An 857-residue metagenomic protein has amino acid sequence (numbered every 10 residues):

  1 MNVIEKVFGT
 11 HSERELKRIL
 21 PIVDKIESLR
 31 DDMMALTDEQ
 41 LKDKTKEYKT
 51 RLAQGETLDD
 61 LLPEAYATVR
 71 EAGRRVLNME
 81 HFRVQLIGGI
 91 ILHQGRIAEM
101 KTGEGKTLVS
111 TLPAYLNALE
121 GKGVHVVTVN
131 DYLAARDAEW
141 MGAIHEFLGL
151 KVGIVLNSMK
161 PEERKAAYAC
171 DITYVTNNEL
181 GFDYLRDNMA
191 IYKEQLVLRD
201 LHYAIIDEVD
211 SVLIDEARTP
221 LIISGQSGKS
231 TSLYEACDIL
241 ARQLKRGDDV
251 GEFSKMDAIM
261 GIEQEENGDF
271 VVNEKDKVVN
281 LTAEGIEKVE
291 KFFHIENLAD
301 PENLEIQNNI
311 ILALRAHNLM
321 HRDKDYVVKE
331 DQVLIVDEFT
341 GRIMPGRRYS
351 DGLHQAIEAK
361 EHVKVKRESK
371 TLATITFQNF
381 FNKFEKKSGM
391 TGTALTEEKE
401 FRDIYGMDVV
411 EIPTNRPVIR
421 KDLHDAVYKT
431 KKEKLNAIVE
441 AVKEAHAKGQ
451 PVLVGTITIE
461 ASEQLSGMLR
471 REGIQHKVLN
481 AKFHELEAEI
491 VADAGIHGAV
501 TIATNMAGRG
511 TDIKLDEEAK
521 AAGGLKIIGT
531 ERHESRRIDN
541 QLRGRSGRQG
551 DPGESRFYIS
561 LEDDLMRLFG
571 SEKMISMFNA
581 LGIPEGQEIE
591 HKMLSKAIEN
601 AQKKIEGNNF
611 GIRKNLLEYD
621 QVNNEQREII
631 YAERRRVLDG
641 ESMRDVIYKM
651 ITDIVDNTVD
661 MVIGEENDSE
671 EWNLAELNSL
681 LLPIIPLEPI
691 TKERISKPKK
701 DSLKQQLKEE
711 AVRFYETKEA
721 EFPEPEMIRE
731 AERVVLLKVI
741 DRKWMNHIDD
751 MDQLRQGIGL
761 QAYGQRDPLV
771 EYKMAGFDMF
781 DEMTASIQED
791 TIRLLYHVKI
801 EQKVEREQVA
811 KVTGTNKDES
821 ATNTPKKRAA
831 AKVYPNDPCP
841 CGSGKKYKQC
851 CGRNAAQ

Functional and structural regions predicted by a protein language model:
M1-G582, Y631-A632, K649, D653 (+1 more regions): Conserved P-loop NTPase motor core
S110, I438, T824-K826, Y834: Active-site-adjacent structural elements in folded domains
S254-M260, E472, N823-K832, C850: Intrinsically disordered, compositionally biased charged tails
Y326-L334, T340-R347, Q549-G550, F557 (+3 more regions): Extended, charged helical/alpha-beta scaffold domains that provide interaction surfaces
K448-S462, D639-E641, K692-S696, P840: Short, Lys/Glu-rich amphipathic helical modules
V454, I502, W744, F780 (+2 more regions): Hydrophobic, well-ordered secondary-structure elements that form the walls of internal hydrophobic environments
A829-K848, G852: Short Cys/His-rich zinc-binding micro-motifs
